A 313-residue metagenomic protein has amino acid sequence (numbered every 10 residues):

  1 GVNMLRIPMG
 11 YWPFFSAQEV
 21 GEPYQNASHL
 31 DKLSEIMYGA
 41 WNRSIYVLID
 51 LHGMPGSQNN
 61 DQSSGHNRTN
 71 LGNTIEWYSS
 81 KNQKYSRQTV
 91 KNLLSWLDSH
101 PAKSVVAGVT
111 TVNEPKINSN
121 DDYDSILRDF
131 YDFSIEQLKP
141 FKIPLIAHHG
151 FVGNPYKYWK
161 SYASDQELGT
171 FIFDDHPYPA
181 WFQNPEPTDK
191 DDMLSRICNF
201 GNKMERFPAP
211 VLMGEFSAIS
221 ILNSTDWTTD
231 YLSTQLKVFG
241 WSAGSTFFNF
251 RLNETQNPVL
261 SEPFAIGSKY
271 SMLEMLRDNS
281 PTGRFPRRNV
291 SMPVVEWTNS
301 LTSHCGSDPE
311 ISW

Functional and structural regions predicted by a protein language model:
G1-K142: Active-site mouth of glycoside hydrolases
R6, T110, I146, T246-N249: Residues embedded in well-ordered beta-strands within globular domains across many folds
W12, I36, Y46, G53 (+4 more regions): Conserved beta-strand elements of beta-rich interaction domains across eukaryotes, especially beta-propellers
F15, P55-S57, D61-S63, N67 (+10 more regions): Eukaryotic short linear interaction motifs
Y24-D31, G169, F264-S268: Glycine-rich, flexible loop segments associated with nucleotide phosphate handling
Q88, S95-W241: Extracellular glycoside hydrolase catalytic/binding regions
E205-S303: Substrate-binding cleft of secreted/luminal carbohydrate-active enzymes
D308-W313: Catalytic domains of carbohydrate-active enzymes that cleave complex glycans
